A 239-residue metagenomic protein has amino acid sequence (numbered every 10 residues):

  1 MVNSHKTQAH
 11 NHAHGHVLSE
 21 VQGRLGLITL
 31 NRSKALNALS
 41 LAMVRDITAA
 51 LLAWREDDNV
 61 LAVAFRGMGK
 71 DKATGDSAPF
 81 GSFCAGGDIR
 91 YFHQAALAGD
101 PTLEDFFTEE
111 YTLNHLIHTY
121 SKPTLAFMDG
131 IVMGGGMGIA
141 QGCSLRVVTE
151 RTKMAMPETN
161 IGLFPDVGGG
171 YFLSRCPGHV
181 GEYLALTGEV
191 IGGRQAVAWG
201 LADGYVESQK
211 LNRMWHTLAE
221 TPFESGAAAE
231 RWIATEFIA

Functional and structural regions predicted by a protein language model:
M1-R66, T74, P101, H115: Conserved CoA-thioester-binding segment of acyl-CoA-metabolizing enzymes
I28, F65, D88, I139-A140 (+1 more regions): Hydrophobic/aromatic residues within transmembrane alpha-helices of multi-pass small-molecule transporters
G67-T112, G162: Glycine- (often His-adjacent) and acidic-residue-rich active-site loop that binds/positions the CoA thioester
I117-I161, L184, G188-E189, G193: Glycine-rich beta-to-alpha active-site loop
S144-D166, G200-W215: Gly/Pro- and small hydrophobic-enriched strand-loop and loop-to-helix capping segments that sit at the rims
Y171-H179: Hydrophobic, secondary-structure "cap" segments at the distal end of domains
E207-A239: Amphipathic alpha-helical blocks and their helix-capping loop/short-beta junctions
